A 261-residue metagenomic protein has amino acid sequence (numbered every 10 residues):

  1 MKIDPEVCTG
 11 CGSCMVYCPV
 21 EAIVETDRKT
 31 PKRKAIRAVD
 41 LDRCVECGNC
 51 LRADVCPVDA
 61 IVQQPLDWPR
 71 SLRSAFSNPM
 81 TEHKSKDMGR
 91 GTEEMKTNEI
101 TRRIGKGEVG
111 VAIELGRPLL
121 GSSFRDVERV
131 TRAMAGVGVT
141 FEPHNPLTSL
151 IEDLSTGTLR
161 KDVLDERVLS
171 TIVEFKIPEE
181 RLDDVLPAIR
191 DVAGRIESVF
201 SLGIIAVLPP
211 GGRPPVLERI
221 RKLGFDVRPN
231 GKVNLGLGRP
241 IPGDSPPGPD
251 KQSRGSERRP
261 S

Functional and structural regions predicted by a protein language model:
M1-P5, V16: N-terminal, Lys/Arg-enriched amphipathic/low-complexity engagement segments that precede the first folded domain
E6-T9, C44: Short Cys/His-rich zinc-binding micro-motifs
G10, R52, R181: Short phosphate-engaging motifs
S13-P69: Iron-sulfur cluster-binding cysteine motifs and their immediate structural context in ferredoxin-like electron-transfer
S71-S261: Iron-sulfur-associated redox domains of electron-transfer enzymes in respiratory and anaerobic energy metabolism
